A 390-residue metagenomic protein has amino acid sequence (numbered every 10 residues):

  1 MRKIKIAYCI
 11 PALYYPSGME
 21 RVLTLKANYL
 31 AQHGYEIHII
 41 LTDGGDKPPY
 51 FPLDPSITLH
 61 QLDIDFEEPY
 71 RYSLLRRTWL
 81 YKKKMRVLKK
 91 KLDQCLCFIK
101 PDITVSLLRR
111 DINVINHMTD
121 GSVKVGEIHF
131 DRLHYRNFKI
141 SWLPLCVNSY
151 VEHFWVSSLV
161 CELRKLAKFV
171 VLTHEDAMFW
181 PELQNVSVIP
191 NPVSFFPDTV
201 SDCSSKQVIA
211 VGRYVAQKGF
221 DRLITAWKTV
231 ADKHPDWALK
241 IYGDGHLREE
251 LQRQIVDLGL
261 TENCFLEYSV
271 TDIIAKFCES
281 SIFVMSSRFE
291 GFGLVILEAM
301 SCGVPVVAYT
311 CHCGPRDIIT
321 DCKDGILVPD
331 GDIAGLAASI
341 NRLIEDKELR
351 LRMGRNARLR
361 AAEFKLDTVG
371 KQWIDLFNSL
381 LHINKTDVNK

Functional and structural regions predicted by a protein language model:
C9-P16, Y29, Y35-W79, F179: N-terminal strand-loop element at the rim of the active site of nucleotide-sugar-dependent glycosyltransferases
S17-L25, K206, A210-T229, P235 (+2 more regions): A conserved mid-protein helix/loop that constitutes part of the nucleotide-sugar donor-binding site
S106-D111, I128: Short His-centered aromatic/hydrophobic patch
N148-D198: Donor nucleotide-sugar binding/catalytic pocket of nucleotide-sugar-dependent glycosyltransferases
S269, R288: Aromatic "clamp/platform" in nucleotide-sugar-dependent glycosyltransferases that forms part of the donor/acceptor
P305-Y309: Short hydrophobic beta-strand element within catalytic cores of glycosyltransferases and related nucleotide-activated
T320-C322, I326-I333, N341-K347, A362: Conserved acidic donor-binding segment of nucleotide-sugar-dependent glycosyltransferases
G335, R342, L349-E363, K371-D375: A short, well-ordered alpha-helix in the C-terminal region of glycosyltransferases
